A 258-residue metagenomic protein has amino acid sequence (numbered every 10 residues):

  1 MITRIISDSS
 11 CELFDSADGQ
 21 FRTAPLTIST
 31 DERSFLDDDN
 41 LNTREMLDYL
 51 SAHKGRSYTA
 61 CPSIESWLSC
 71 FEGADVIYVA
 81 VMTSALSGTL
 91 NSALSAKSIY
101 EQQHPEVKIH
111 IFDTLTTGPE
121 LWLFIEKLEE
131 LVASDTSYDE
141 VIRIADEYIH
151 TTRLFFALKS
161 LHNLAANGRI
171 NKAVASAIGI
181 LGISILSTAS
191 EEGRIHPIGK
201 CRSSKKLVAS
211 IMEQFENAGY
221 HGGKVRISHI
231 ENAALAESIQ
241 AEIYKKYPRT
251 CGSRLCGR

Functional and structural regions predicted by a protein language model:
T3, S10-I28, E32-R33, L86-T89 (+4 more regions): Mixed-charge interfacial surface used for oligomerization/domain docking and macromolecular partner engagement
R4-I6, Y78: Conserved beta-strand elements of the Class I
D8, E12, D37-D38, D75 (+1 more regions): Acidic side chains
R33-Q102: Class I S-adenosyl-L-methionine
V79, V107-D113: Hydrophobic/aromatic-rich structural module bridging two neighboring secondary-structure elements via a short loop
